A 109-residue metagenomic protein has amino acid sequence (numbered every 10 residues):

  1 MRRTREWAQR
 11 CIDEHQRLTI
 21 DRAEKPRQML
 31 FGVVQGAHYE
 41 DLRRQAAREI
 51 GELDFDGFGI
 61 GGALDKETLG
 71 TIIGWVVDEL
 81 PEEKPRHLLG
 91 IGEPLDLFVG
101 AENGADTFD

Functional and structural regions predicted by a protein language model:
M1-A23: Non-catalytic, usually N-terminal nucleic-acid engagement modules in DNA/RNA processing proteins
L18-I20, K25-D109: Glycine-rich phosphate/ribose-binding loops and adjacent secondary-structure elements that form binding surfaces
